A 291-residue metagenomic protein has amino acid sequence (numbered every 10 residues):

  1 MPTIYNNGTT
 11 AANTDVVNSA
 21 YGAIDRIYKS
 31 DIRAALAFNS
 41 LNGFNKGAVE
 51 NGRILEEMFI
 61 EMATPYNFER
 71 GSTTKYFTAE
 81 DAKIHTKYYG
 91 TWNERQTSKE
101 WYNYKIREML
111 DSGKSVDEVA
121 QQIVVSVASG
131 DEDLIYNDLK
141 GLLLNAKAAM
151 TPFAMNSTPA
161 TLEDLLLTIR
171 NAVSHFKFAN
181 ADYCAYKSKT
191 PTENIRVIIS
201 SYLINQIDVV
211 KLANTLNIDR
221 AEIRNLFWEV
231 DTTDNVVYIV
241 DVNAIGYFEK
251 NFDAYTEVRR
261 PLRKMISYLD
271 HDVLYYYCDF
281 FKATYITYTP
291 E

Functional and structural regions predicted by a protein language model:
M1, V17-I27, I32, I106 (+4 more regions): Generic structural signal of hydrophobic/aromatic residues within well-ordered alpha-helices of folded domains
P2-I24, H175-F178, Y183-E291: Sequence/fold signature of self-assembling virion shell proteins
G8-D15, S19, A23, T97 (+6 more regions): Alpha-helix boundary/N-cap detector
T9, A23, F44, A48 (+7 more regions): Intrinsically disordered, low-complexity regions
N18-W101: Assembly/oligomerization interface modules of large self-assembling protein complexes
K29, K46, K75, K83 (+12 more regions): Context-gated lysine
K99-N180: Alpha-helical scaffold segments that mediate packing/assembly in large oligomeric complexes
